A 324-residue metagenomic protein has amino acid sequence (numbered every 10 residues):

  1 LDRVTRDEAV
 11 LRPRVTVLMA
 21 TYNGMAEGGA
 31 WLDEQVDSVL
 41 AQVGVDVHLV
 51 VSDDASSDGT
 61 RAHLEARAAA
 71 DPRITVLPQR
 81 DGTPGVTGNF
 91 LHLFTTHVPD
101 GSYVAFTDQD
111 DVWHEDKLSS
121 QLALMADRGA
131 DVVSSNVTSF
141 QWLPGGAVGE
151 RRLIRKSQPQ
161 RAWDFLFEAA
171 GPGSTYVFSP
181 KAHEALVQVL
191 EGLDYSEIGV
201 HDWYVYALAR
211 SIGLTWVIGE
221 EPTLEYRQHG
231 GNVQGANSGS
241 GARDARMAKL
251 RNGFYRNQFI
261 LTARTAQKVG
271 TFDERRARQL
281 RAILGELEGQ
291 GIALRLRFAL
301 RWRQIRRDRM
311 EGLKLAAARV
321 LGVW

Functional and structural regions predicted by a protein language model:
D2-G239: Nucleotide-sugar donor-binding/catalytic module of glycosyltransferases that assemble extracellular/cell-envelope
V4, V189-L193, G199, Y204 (+3 more regions): C-terminal subregions of glycosyltransferases and related glycan-biosynthesis enzymes
